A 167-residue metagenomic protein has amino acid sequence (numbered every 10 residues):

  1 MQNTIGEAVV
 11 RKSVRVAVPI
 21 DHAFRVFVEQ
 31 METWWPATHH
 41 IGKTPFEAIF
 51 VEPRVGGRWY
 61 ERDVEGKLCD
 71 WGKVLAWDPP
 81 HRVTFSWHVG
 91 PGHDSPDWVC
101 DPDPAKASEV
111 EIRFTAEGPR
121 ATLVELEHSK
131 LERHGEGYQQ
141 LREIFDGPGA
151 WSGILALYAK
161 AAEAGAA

Functional and structural regions predicted by a protein language model:
M1-F46: Hydrophobic ligand-binding cavity/cleft-lining segments
V9-R11, L68-G72, K106-V110: Short, surface-exposed coil-to-beta transition loops
A17-D21, L75-V83, R113-L123: A short, structured loop/turn motif at beta-sheet edges
A23-F27, W59, V74, F85 (+3 more regions): Hydrophobic pocket/interface hotspot
Q30-K73, D78-P80, A166: Short beta-edge strand/loop motif at the mouth of beta-sheet-based domains
R58-V64, F85-W87, D97-D101: Short beta-strand segments that buttress and anchor functional surface loops
D94-S152: Beta-strand/loop substructures that line and gate deep hydrophobic ligand-binding cavities in soluble
Y158-A167: Surface-exposed helix-capping loop/turn segments at secondary-structure junctions
